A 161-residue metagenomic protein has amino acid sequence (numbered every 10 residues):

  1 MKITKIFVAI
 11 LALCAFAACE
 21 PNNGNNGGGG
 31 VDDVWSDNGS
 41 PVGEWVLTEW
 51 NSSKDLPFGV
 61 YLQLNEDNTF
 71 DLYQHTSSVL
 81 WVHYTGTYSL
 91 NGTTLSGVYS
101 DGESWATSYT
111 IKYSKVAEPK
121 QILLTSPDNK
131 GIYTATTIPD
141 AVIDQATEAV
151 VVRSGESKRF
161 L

Functional and structural regions predicted by a protein language model:
M1-K5: Positively charged n-region of N-terminal signal peptides that target proteins for export
A15-A18: C-terminal motif of bacterial Sec signal peptides marking the signal peptidase cleavage site
P21-Y84, T94-L161: Lipid interaction determinants
